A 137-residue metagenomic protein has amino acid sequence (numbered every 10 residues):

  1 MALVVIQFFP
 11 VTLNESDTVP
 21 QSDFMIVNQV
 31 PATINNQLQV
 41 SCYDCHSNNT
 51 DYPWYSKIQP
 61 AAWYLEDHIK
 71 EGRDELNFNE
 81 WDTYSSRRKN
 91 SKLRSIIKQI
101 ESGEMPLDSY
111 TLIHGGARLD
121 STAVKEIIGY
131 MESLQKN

Functional and structural regions predicted by a protein language model:
M1-V27, M131-N137: Post-cleavage N-terminal segment of exported redox proteins
L13-Q29, F78-T83, D108-I113: Sequence context of c-type cytochrome heme-c attachment sites
N28, A32, N36, Q59 (+2 more regions): Soluble non-cytosolic domains of exported or imported proteins
V30-Y43, L65: Sequence/structural segment immediately N-terminal to covalent heme-attachment motifs in c-type and related
L38-N49, M105, I127: The canonical Cys-X-X-Cys-His
Y52-E66: Acidic helix-start/capping segments at beta-turn-to-alpha-helix junctions
W63-I113: Extracytoplasmic electron-transfer domains, predominantly the class I c-type cytochrome c fold
Q99-E104, T111, G115-N137: C-terminal capping alpha-helices of c-type cytochrome domains
